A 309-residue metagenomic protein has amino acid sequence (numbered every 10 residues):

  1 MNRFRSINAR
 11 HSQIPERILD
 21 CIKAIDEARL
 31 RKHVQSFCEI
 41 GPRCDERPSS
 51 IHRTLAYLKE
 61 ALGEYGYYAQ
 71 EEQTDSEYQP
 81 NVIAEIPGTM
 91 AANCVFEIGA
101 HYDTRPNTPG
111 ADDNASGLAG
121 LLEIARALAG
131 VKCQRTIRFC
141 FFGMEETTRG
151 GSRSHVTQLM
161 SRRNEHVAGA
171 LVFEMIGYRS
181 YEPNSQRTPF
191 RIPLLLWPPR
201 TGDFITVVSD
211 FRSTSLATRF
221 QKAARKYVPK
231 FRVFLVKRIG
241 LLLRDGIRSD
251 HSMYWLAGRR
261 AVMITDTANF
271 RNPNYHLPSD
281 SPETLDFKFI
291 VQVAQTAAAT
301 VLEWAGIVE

Functional and structural regions predicted by a protein language model:
M1-S49, I86-P87, N93: N-terminal hydrophobic or amphipathic helices/low-complexity stretches enriched in small/hydrophobic/Pro/Gly
E16-A24, E39-S49, Y68-E72, R105-N114 (+4 more regions): Second-shell loop/turn segments in exported
R29-K32, S36, S49, R53 (+11 more regions): Extracytoplasmic/secreted proteins, especially bacterial periplasmic and envelope-associated proteins
K32-T89, R232-L235: A non-catalytic alpha/beta surface segment that caps or lines the substrate-entry region of metallo-dependent hydrolase
S36, I83, V95-G99, R138-F141 (+2 more regions): Structural recognition of the beta-strand scaffold that forms the well-ordered cores of secreted hydrolase catalytic
Y68, D75-E77, M90-A91, Y102-P106 (+4 more regions): Solvent-exposed loop/turn segments at secondary-structure junctions within structured extracellular/periplasmic domains
R105-R219, L243-G246: Acidic/histidine-rich catalytic neighborhood of metal-dependent amide-processing enzymes
E182-E309: Active-site-adjacent substrate-binding region of metalloamidase/peptidase-like peptide-processing proteins
